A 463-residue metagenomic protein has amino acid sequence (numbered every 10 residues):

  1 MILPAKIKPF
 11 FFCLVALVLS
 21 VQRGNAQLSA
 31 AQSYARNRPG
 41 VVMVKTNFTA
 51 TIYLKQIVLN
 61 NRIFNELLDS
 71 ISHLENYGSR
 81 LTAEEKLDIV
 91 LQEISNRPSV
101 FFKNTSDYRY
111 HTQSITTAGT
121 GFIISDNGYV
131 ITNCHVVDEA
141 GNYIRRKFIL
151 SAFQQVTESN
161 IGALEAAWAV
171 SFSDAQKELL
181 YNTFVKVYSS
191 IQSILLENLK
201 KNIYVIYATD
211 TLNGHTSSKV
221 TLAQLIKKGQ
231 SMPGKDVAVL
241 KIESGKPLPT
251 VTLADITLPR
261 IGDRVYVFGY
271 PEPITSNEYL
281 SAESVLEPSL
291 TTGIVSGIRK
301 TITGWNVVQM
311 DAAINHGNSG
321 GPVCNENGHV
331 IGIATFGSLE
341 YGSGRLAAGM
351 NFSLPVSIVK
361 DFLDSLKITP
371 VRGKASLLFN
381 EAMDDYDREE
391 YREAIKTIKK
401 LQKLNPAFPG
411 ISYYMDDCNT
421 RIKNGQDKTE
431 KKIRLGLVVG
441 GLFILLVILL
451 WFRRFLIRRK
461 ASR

Functional and structural regions predicted by a protein language model:
A26-N133, P233-A238, I422, Q426: N-terminal activation segment of mature serine protease catalytic domains
Q27, T49-T51, N127-I144, Q176-I194 (+4 more regions): Conserved active-site neighborhood of the chymotrypsin/trypsin-like protease fold
L28, Q32, Y143-S193, A334-K399 (+2 more regions): C-terminal cap/linker of serine protease catalytic domains
D88-Q92, R109-Y110, T116, Y207-Q230 (+3 more regions): Flexible, gly/ser-rich surface segments that form the specificity/activation loops bordering the active-site cleft
F122-I123, R260, A313-A334: Catalytic nucleophile loop of clan PA
R434-R454: Selective detector of the "anchor" transmembrane alpha-helix that sits immediately C-terminal
R459-R463: Cytoplasmic C-terminal tails of single-pass
